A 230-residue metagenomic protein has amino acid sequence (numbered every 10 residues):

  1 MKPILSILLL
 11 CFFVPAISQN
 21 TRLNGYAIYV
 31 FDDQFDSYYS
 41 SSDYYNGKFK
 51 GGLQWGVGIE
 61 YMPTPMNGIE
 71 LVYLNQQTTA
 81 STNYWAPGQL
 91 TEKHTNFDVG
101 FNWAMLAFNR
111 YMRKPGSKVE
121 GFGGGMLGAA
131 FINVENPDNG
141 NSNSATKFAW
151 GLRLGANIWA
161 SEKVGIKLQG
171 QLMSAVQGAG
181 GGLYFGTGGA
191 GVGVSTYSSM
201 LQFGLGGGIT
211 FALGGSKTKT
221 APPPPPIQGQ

Functional and structural regions predicted by a protein language model:
P3-V14: Sec-dependent N-terminal signal peptides
S18-M62, Q202-K217, I227-Q230: Short glycine/proline- and aromatic-enriched beta-strand/turn motifs that initiate or cap beta-hairpins
G25-Y29, L71-N75, G123-A129, A156 (+1 more regions): Transmembrane beta-barrel strands of outer-membrane/channel proteins
F35-S42, S81-G88, N133-N141, A179-T187: Outer-membrane beta-barrel translocator domains and adjoining extracellular loop/strand segments of Gram-negative
D36, T78-T82, S161-Q230: Predominantly the C-terminal beta-signal and adjacent terminal strand-loop region of outer-membrane beta-barrel
Y44-G51, K93-G100, G140-T146, G191-L201: Replace "Gram-negative outer membrane beta-barrel proteins" with "bacterial and organellar outer membrane beta-barrel
E60-N139, K147, A160, Q202-G214: Gram-negative (and chloroplast) outer-membrane scaffold detector with strong preference for beta-barrel transmembrane
